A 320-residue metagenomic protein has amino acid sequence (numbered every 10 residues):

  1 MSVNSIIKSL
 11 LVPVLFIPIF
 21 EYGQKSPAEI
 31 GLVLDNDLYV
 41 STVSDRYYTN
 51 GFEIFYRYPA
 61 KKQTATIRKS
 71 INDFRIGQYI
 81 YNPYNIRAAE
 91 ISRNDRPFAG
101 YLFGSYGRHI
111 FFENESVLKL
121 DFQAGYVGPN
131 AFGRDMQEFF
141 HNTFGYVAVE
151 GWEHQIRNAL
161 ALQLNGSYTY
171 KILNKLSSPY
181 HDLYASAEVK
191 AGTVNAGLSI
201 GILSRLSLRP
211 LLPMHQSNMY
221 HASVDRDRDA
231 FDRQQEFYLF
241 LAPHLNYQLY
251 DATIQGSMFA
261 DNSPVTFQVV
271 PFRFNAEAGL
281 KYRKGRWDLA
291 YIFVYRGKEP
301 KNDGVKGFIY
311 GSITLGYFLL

Functional and structural regions predicted by a protein language model:
M1-A28, L319: Bacterial Sec-dependent N-terminal signal peptides
K25-A65, K69: N-terminal ordered "arm"
A28-L32, N72-I76, L118-A124, L164 (+6 more regions): Transmembrane beta-strands of outer-membrane beta-barrel proteins
V40, Y84-N85, R209-L320: Outer membrane beta-barrel transmembrane domains
S41-Y47, R157, V189-S199, V269-F272 (+1 more regions): Solvent-exposed loop/turn segments connecting transmembrane beta-strands in outer-membrane beta-barrel proteins
N50-P59, S105, L164-Y170, L198-L208 (+2 more regions): Feature captures outer-membrane beta-barrel proteins of Gram-negative bacteria and organelles
I54-P83, Y126, G285-L289: Glycine- and aromatic-enriched membrane insertion/assembly motifs of diderm outer-membrane and organelle channel
I76-S105, H109-Y220, V224-R228, Y250-Q268 (+1 more regions): Outer-membrane pore/translocation modules
